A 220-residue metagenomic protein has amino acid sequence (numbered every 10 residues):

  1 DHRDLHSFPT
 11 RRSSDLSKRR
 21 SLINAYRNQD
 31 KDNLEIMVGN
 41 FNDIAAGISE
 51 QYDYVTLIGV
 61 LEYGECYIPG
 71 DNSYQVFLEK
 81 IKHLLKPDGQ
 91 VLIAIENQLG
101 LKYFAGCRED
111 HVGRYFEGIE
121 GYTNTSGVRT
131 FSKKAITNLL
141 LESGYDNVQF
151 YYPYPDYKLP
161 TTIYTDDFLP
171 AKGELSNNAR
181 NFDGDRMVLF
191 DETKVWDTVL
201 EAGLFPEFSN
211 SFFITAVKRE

Functional and structural regions predicted by a protein language model:
D1-T10: Single conserved hydrophobic/aromatic residue that forms the stacking wall/gate of nucleotide- or nucleobase-binding
R11-I44: Class I SAM-dependent methyltransferase SAM/SAH-binding core
D43-S49, E65: Short conserved loop adjoining the S-adenosyl-L-methionine
T56-G59: A conserved beta-strand element that flanks and buttresses the S-adenosyl-L-methionine
G70-Q90: A short glycine-rich, Lys/Arg-flanked "PGG" loop and its adjoining helix->strand segment in the class I
Q90-Y115: Conserved class I S-adenosyl-L-methionine
T125-Y152: Short alpha-helix
A135, Q149-E220: Rossmann-like AdoMet/SAM-dependent catalytic core
